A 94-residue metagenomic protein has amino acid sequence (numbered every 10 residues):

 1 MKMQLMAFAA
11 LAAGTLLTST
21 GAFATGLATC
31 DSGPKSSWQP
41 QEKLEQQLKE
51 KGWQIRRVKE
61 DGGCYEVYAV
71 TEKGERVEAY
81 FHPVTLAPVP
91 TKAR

Functional and structural regions predicted by a protein language model:
M1-A24: Classic N-terminal secretory signal peptides
T29-D31, G63-Y65: Sequence contexts marking disulfide-bonded cysteines in secreted/extracellular proteins
D31-Q54: Short, non-transmembrane alpha-helical segments in secretory-pathway proteins
E50-W53, G62-C64, G74-R76: Extracytoplasmic
R57-K59: Short beta-strand
V67-V70, F81, L86: Conserved histidines in hydrophobic membrane contexts and catalytic metal-binding motifs
E75, L86-A87: Residue-level signal for well-ordered, solvent-exposed loop/turn and beta-edge residues enriched in charged/polar side
A87-R94: A short, surface-exposed interaction/processing loop segment used at functional sites
